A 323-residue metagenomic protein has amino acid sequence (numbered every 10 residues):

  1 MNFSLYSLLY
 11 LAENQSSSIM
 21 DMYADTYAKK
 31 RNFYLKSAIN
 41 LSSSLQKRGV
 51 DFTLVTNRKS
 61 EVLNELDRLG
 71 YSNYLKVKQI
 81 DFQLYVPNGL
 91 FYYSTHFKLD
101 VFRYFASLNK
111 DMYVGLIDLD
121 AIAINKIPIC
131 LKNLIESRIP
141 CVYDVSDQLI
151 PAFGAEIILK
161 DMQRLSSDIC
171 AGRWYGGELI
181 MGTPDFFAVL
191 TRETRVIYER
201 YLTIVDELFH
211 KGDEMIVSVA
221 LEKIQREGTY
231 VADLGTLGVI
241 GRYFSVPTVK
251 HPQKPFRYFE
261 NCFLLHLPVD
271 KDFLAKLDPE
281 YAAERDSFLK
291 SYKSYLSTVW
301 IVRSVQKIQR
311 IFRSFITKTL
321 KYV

Functional and structural regions predicted by a protein language model:
M1-V86, N109-K110, S294-V323: N-terminal anchoring/stem segment of glycosyltransferases
K36-I39, S43, H96-D100, K211-M215 (+1 more regions): A structural signal for well-ordered alpha-helical segments within the folded catalytic domains of diverse enzymes
D51-T53, V114, E227-T229: Hydrophobic anchor at the start of a short beta-strand that flanks the dinucleotide cofactor-binding loop
K59-F97, P247, V269-E284: Active-site donor-binding segments of glycosyltransferases and PAPS-dependent sulfotransferases
S94-I150: GT-A fold catalytic core of metal-dependent nucleotide-sugar glycosyltransferases, centered on the diacidic
I127-I197: Conserved catalytic core of nucleotide-sugar-dependent glycosyltransferases
I169-F263: Catalytic core and acceptor-binding pocket of nucleotide-sugar-dependent glycosyltransferases
V246-V323: Long, low-complexity C-terminal extensions of enzymes
